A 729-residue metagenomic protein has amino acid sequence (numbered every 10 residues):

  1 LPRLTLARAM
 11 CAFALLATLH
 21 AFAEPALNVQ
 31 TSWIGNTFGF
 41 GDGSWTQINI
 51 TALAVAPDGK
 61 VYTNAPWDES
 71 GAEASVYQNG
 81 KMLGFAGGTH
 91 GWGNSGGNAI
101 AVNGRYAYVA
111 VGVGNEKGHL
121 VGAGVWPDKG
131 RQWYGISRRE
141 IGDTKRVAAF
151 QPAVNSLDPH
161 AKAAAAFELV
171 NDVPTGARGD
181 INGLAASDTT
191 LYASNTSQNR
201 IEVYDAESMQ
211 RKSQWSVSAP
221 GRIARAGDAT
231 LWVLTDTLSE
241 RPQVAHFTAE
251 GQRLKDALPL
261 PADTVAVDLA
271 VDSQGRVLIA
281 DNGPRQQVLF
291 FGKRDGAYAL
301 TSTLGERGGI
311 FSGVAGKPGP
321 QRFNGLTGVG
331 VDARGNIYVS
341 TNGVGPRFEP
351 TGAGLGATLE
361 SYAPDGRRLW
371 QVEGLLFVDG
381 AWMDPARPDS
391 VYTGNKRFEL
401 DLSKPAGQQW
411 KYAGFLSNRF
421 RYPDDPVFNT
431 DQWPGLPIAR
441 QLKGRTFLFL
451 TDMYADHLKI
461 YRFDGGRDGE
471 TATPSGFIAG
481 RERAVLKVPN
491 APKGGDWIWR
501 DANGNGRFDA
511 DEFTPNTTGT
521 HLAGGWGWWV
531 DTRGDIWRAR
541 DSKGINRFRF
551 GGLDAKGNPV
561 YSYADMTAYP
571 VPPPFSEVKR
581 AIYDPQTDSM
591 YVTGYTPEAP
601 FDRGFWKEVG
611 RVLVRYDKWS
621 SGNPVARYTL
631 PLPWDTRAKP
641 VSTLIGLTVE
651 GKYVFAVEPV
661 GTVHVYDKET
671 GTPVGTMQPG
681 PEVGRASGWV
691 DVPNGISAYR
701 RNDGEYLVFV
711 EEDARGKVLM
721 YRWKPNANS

Functional and structural regions predicted by a protein language model:
Q30-G43, L83-W92, D143-A177, L254-P261 (+7 more regions): Surface-exposed loop and turn segments in beta-propeller and other repeat-based domains that flank or scaffold
T37-G71, G179, K579: Beta-strand-rich domains and repeat architectures in extracellular enzymes and scaffolds, especially beta-propellers
I48-A52, G93-V102, G179-G183, A219-R225 (+8 more regions): Repeated scaffold domains used in trafficking and secretory/extracellular systems, primarily beta-propellers
V55-D58, V102-G104, A186-D188, R225-D228 (+8 more regions): Residue-level detector of Asp-centered blade-edge/turn motifs that repeat once per structural unit in beta-propeller
K60-T63, A107-V109, L191-A193, L231-V233 (+8 more regions): Conserved beta-propeller blade signature
W67-D68, V113-N115, S197, T237-L238 (+8 more regions): Residue-level signature of beta-propeller blades and closely related beta-rich strand-turn architectures in secreted
G112-S137, T237, N342-G354, T451-M453 (+3 more regions): Short, conserved, GDST-rich strand-edge loop motifs in beta-rich repeat architectures
V690-S729: Blade-level signature of beta-propeller repeat domains, shared across WD40, Kelch, NHL, RCC1 and BNR/Asp-box propellers
